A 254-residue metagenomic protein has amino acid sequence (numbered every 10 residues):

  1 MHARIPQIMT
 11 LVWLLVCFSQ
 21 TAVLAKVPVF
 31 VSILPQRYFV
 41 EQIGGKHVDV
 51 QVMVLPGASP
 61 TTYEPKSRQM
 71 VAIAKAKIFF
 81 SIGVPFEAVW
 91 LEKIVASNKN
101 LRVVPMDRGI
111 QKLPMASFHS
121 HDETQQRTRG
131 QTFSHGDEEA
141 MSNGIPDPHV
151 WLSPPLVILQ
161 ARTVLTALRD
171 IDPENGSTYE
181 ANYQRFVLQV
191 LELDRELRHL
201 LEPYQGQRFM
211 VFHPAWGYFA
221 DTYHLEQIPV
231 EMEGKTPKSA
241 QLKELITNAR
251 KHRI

Functional and structural regions predicted by a protein language model:
M1-Q7: Positively charged n-region of N-terminal signal peptides that target proteins for export
Q7-T10, G130-T132: Sequence-pattern detector for short linear motifs and compositional/periodic biases rather than a specific fold
I8-Q20: Bacterial N-terminal signal peptides
A25-I254: Extracytoplasmic metal-acquisition and chelation regions
